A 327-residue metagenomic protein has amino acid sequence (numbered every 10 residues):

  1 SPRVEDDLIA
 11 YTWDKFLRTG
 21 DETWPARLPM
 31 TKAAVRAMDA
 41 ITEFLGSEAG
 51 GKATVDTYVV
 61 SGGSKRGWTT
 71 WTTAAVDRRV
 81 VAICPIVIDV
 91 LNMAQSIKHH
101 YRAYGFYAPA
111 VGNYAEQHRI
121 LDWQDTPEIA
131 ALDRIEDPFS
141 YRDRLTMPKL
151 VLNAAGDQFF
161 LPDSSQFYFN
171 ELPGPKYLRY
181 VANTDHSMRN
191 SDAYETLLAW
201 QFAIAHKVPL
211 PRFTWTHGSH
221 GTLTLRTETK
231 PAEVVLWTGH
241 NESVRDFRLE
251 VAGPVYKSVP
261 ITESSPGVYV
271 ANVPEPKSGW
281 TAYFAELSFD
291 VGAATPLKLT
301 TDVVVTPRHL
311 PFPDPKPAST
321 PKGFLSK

Functional and structural regions predicted by a protein language model:
S1-V35, L91, Q95-A103: Cap/lid segment of the alpha/beta-hydrolase catalytic domain
L17-S64, V76-V80: Gly/Ser-rich "nucleophile elbow"/oxyanion-hole loop immediately N-terminal to the catalytic nucleophile in hydrolases
T72-L121, R179-A182, S187-E195: Hydrolase active-site cap/lid region
L145, V151-N153: Short beta-strand/loop motif that positions the catalytic acidic residue of the alpha/beta-hydrolase fold
M147, L161-F169: Short alpha-helix in the alpha/beta-hydrolase fold that links the catalytic acid
Q158-S164, M188-R189: Conserved alpha/beta-hydrolase "acid-adjacent" motif
A199-T238, G253-P266, N272: Surface beta-strand/loop "capping" patches
K277-G292: Short, aromatic- and glycine-rich surface loops/edge beta-strands on solvent-exposed regions
